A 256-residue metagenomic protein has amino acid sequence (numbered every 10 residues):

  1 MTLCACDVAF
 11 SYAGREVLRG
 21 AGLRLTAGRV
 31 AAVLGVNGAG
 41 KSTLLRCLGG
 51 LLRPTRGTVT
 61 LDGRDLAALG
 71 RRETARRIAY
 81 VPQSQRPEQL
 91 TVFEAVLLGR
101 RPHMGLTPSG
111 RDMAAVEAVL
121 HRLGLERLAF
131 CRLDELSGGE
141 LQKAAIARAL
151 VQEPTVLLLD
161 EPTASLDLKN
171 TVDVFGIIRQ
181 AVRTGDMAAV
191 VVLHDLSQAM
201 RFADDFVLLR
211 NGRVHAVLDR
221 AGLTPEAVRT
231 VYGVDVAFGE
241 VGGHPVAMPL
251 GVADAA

Functional and structural regions predicted by a protein language model:
L34-V36: The feature captures the beta-strand-to-loop junction immediately N-terminal to the Walker
G49: Helix-to-loop junction immediately C-terminal to a conserved catalytic motif
G57-D65, T74: Conserved ABC transporter NBD signature motif
G110-L128: Conserved ABC ATPase "signature" region
R132-L136, E140: Conserved ABC ATPase signature
L157-E161: Catalytic Walker B motif of ABC-type/P-loop ATPase nucleotide-binding domains
P225, V231-A256: ABC ATPase nucleotide-binding domains
